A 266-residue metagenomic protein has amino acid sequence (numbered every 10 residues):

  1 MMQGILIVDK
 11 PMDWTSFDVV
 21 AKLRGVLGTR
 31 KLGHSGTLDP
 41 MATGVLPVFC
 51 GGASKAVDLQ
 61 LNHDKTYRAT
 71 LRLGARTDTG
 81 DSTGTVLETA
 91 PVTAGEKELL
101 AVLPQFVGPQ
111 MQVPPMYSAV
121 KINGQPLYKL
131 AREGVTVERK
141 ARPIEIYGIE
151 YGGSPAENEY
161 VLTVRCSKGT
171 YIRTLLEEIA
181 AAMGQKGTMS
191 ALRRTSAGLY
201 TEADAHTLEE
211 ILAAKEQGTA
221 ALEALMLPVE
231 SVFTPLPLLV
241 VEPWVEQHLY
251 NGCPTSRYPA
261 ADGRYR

Functional and structural regions predicted by a protein language model:
M1-D13, F17-H34, L38, A42-V45 (+3 more regions): Accessory RNA 3′-end/elbow-binding domains used by RNA modification enzymes
K31-L61, K129-E133: Glycine/acidic-rich beta-strand-loop module
T37-L38, D58-L61, A119, A141 (+1 more regions): Replace "in large, NTP-powered and nucleic-acid-processing enzymes" with "in large, NTP-powered factors and other
V48, A69, G124, L175 (+1 more regions): Residue-level signal for inorganic ion chemistry
L59-P114: Acidic, low-complexity central loop/insert segments
S118, I122-Y147: Extended alpha-helical targeting/anchoring segments, especially N-terminal organellar/secretory targeting helices
A119, P126, N158-A203: Pseudouridine synthase
P143-Y160: Helix-hairpin-helix/helix-loop-helix acidic hairpins
